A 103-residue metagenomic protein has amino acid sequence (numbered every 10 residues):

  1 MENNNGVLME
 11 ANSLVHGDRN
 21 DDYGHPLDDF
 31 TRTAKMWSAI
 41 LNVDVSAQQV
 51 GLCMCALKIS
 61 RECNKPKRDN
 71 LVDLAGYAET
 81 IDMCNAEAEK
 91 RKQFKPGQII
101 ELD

Functional and structural regions predicted by a protein language model:
M1-D103: Intrinsically disordered, low-complexity regulatory regions that flank transcription factor DNA-binding cores
